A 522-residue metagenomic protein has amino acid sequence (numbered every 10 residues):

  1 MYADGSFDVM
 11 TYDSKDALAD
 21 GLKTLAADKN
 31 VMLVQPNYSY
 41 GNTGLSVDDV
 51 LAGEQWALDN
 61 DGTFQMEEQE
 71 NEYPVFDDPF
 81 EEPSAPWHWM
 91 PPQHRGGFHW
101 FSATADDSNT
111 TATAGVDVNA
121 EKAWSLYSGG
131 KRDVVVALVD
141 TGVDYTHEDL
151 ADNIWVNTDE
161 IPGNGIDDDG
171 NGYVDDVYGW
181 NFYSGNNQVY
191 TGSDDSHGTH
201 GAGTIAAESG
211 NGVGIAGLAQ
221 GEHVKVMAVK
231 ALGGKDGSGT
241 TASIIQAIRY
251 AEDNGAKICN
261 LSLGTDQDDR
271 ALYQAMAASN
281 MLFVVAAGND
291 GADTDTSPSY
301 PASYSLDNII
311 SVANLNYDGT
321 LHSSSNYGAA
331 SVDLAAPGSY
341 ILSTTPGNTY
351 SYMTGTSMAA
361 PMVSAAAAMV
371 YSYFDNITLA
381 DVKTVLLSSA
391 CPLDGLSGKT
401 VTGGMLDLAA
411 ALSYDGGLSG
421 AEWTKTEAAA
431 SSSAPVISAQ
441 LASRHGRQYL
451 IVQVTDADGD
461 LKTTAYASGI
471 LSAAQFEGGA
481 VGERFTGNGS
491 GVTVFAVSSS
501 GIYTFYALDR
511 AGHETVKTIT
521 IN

Functional and structural regions predicted by a protein language model:
Y2-L18, N42, H223-V224: Surface-exposed aromatic
G5, D28-V135, V143-D149: Protease zymogen maturation seam
M10, A421-N522: Low-complexity, disordered linker/stalk regions enriched in Pro/Thr/Ser/Gly
T111, E121-W180, S184-T240, K257 (+6 more regions): Subtilisin-like serine protease catalytic core
D140, G288, G355: Active-site glycine-centered loops adjacent to acidic/histidine catalytic or metal-binding residues that shape
A216-A219, S243, R249-S262, R270-Q274 (+3 more regions): C-terminal subdomain of the subtilisin-like protease fold in secreted/lumenal serine endopeptidases
D268-A286, Y300: Catalytic-core regions built around general acid/base machinery
S299-S372, N376: Extracellular S/T/G-rich loop segment that most often corresponds to the catalytic His/Ser-adjacent loop
